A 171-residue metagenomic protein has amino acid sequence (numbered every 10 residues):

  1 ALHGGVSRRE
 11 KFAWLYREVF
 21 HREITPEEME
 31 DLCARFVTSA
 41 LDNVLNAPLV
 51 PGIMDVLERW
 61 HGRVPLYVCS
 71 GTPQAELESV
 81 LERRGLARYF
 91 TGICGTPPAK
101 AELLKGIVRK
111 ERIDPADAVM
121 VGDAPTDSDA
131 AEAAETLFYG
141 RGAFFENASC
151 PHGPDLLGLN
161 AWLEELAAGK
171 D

Functional and structural regions predicted by a protein language model:
A1-G5: N-terminal polybasic phosphate/anion-binding patch
V6-R9, G153: Electropositive phosphate-/nucleotide-binding environments in soluble metabolic enzymes
R8-A13, C33, Q74, E78 (+1 more regions): An amphipathic alpha-helix signature
Y16-G52: Metal-dependent phosphoesterase signature
P26-E30, A47, G71, P98 (+1 more regions): Non-catalytic, surface-exposed connector residues within folded enzymatic/regulatory domains
T38-V68, Q74-E78, A101-E102: Short, acidic loop-to-helix structural element flanking the phosphoryl-transfer center in phosphate-processing enzymes
Q74, E78-D171: Asp-based, Mg2+/Mn2+-dependent phosphohydrolase catalytic module
